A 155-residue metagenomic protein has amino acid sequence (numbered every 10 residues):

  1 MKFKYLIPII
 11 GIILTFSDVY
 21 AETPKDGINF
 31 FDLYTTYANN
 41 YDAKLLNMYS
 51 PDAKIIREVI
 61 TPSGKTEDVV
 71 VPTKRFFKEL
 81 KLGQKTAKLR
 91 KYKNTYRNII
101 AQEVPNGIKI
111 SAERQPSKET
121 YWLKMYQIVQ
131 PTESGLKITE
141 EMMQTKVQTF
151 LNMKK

Functional and structural regions predicted by a protein language model:
M1-Y5: Positively charged n-region of N-terminal signal peptides that target proteins for export
I7-T15: Bacterial N-terminal signal peptides
F16-A21: Sec/Tat signal peptide C-region and signal peptidase I cleavage site
T23-D42: Short, aromatic-enriched amphipathic alpha-helices that serve as compact interaction elements
Y41-E58: Short, well-ordered alpha-helical segments enriched in acidic and aromatic residues
K54-V70: A short gly/proline-enriched turn/hairpin at secondary-structure junctions
V70-W122, Y126: Surface-exposed, charged secondary-structure patches
Y121-L123, T132-K155: Low-complexity, intrinsically disordered terminal/linker segments enriched in charged and Gly/Pro repeats
